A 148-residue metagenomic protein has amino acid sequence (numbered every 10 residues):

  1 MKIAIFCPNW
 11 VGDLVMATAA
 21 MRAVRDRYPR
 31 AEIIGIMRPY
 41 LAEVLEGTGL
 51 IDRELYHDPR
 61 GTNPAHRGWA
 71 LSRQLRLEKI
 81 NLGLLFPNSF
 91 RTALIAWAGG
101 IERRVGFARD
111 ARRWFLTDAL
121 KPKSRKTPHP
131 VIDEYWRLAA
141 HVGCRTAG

Functional and structural regions predicted by a protein language model:
M1-G148: Catalytic machinery of carbohydrate-active enzymes, primarily nucleotide-sugar-dependent glycosyltransferases
